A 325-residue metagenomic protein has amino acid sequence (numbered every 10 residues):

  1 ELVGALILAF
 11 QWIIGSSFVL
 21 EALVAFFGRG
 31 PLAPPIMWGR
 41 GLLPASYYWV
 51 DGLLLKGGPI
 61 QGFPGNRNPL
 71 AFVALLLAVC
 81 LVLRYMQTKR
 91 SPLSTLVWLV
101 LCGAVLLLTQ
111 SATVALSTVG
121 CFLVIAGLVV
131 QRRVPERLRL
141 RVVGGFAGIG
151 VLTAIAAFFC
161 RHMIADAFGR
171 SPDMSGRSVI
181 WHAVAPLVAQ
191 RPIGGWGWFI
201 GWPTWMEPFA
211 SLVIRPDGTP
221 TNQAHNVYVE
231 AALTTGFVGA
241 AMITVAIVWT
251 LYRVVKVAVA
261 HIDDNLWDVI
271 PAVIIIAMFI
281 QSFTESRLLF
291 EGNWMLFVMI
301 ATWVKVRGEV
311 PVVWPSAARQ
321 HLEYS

Functional and structural regions predicted by a protein language model:
E1-L6, Y85-S91, L128-R137, V259-I262 (+1 more regions): Membrane-interface junctions at the ends of membrane-embedded or membrane-associated helices
A5-V129: Alpha-helical transmembrane segments of multi-pass inner-membrane proteins
V19, L23-R29, A126-P172, P186-Q190 (+1 more regions): A membrane-periplasm/extracellular boundary helix in multi-pass inner-membrane enzymes that assemble envelope glycans
Q61-A74, A224, A232-G236, R287-N293: Membrane-interface micro-motifs in multi-pass membrane enzymes
R84-V97, R133-V142, L251-A272: Membrane-interface helix-loop-helix junctions at transmembrane boundaries of multi-pass membrane enzymes, predominantly
M163-P186, Q190, W196-T235, V254 (+1 more regions): Long extracytoplasmic/lumenal interhelical loops at the membrane interface of multi-pass membrane proteins
T235-I276, V312-W314: Hydrophobic transmembrane alpha-helices and their immediate junctions
P271-S325: Transmembrane alpha-helices of multi-pass inner-membrane enzymes
